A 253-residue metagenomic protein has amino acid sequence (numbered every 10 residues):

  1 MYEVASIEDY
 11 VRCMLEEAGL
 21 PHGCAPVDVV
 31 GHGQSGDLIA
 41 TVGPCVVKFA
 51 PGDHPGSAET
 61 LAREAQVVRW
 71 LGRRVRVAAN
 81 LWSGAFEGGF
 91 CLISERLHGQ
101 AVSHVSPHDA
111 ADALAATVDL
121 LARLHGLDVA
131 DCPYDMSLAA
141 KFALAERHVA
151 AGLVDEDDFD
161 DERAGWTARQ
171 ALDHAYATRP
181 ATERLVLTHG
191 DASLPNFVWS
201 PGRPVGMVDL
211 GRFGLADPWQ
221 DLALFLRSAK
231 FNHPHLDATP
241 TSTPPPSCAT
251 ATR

Functional and structural regions predicted by a protein language model:
Y2-V4, Y10, V149-G165, A229 (+1 more regions): ATP/Mg2+ or Mg2+-diphosphate-binding catalytic cores that bind nucleotide phosphates or diphosphates via glycine-rich
E3-Y10, E59-R63, D109-A116, T167 (+1 more regions): Soluble or luminal CAZymes and related metallo-dependent hydrolases
S6-G19, R123-H189: An alpha-helical support segment within catalytic cores of ATP-dependent transferases
L20-V29: Conserved N-terminal boundary motif of the eukaryotic protein kinase catalytic domain
D28-P133: ATP-binding pocket architecture of kinase catalytic cores
T41-V46, W199-V205: Active-site beta-strand-loop-beta-strand hairpin of nuclease catalytic cores that positions key catalytic residues
S57-A58, T182-L187, S200-S247, A251: Active-site Asp-x-Gly
D191, P195-V198: Catalytic-loop signature of eukaryotic-like protein kinases
